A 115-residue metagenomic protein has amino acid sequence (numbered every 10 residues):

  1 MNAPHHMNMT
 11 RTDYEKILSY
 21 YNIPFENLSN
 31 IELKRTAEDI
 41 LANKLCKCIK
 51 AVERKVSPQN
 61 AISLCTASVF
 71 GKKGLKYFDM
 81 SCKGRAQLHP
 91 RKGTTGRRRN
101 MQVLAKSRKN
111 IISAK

Functional and structural regions predicted by a protein language model:
M1-K115: C-terminal alpha-helical interaction appendages
